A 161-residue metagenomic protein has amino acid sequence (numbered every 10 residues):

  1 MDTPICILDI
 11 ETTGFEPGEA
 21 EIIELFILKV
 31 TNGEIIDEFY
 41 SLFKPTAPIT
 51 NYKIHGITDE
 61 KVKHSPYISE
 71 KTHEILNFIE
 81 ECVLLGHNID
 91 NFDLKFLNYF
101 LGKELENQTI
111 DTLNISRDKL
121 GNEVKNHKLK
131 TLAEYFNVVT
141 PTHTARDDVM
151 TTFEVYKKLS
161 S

Functional and structural regions predicted by a protein language model:
M1, F153-S161: Acidic two-metal-ion nuclease catalytic site recognized across multiple nuclease folds, prominently DnaQ/RNase D-T
M1-Q108, N126-H143: Conserved non-catalytic scaffold segment of RNase H-like nuclease domains
D93-F96, N114, T151: Hydrophobic side chains within alpha-helical segments
L105-R117: Conserved beta-strand -> loop -> alpha-helix junction used to position metal-binding or nucleic-acid-contacting
L120-E123: Long, ordered, amphipathic alpha-helical scaffolds
